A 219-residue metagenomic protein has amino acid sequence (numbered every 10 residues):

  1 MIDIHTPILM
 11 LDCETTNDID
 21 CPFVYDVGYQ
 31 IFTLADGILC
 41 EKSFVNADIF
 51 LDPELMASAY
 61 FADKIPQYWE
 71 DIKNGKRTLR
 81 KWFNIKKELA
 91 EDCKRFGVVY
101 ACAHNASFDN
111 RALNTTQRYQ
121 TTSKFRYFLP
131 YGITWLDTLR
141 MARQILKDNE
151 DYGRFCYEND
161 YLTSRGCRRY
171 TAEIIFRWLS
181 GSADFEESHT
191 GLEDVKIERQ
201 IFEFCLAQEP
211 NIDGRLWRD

Functional and structural regions predicted by a protein language model:
I2-T116: Conserved non-catalytic scaffold segment of RNase H-like nuclease domains
D18-D20, R143, Q200: Conserved protein kinase catalytic core
V45-F50, F128-L146: A short, structured active-site edge motif that brings together acidic residues
D71-K76, T122-L129, S182-S188: Short, polar/flexible loop-turn hinges at active-site or ligand-entry regions and domain interfaces
Y100-S107, R111-A112, R154-D219: Acidic, Mg2+-coordinating catalytic module of metal-dependent nucleases/exonucleases that use a two-metal-ion mechanism
F108-L136: Substrate-recognition/cap helix-loop segment adjacent to the acidic, metal-dependent catalytic center of Asp-based
L136-T163: Short alpha-helix plus adjacent loop in nuclease-associated cores
